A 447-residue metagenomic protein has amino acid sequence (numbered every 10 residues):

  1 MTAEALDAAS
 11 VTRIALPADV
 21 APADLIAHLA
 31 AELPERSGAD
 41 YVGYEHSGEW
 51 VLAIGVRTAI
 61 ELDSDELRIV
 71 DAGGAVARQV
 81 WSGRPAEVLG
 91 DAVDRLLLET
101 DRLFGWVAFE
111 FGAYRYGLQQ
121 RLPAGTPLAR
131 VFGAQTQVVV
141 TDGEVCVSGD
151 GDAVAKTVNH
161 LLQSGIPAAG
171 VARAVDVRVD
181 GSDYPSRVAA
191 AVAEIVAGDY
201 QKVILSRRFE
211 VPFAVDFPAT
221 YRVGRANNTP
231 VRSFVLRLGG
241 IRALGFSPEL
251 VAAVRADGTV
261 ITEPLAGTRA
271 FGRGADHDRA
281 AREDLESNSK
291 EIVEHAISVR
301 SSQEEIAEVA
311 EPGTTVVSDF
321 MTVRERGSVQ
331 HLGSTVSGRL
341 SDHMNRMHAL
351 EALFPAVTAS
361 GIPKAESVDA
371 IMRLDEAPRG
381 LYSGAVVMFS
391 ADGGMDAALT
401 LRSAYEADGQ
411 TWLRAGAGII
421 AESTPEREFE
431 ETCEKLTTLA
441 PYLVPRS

Functional and structural regions predicted by a protein language model:
M1-A72, D199, V203, R208 (+5 more regions): Extreme N-terminus nucleophile/cap motif
T2-A8, V70, V80, V140-L161 (+4 more regions): Cytosolic ligand/metal-binding cores
V20-A59, E110-V158, R242, P248-L250: Cofactor- and metal-binding active-site motifs of prokaryotic enzymes that mediate redox/radical or nucleophilic
H46, V51-D63, P127, V131-Q137 (+4 more regions): An anion-binding catalytic pocket shared by soluble metabolic enzymes
G73-P212, T437-R446: Non-catalytic accessory segments adjacent to catalytic cores
G105, V138, G198, A252 (+4 more regions): A residue-level signal for conserved active-site and pocket-lining positions in enzyme catalytic cores
G105-V107, S233-L236, R379-V387: A short glycine-rich, hydrophobically flanked beta-strand micro-motif that places a catalytic Asp/Glu for divalent metal
L332-T335, R339-S447: Conserved hydrophobic core element of enzyme catalytic domains
